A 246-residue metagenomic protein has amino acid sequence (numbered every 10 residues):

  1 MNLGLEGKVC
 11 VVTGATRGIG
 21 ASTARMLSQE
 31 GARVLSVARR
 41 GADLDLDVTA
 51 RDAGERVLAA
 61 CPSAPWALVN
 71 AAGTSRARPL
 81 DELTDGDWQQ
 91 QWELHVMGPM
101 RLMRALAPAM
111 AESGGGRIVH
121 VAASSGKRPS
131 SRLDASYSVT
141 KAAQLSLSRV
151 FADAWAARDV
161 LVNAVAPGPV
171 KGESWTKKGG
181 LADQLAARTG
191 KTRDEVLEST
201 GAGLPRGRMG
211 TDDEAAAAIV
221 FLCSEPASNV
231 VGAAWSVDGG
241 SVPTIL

Functional and structural regions predicted by a protein language model:
T16-R17: Conserved glycine-rich cofactor-binding loop
L44, S75-Q89, R132-S136, T176 (+1 more regions): Conserved mid-core segment of classical short-chain dehydrogenase/reductases
P79-L80, D87-W92, A182, T200-G201: Substrate-binding pocket helix/loop in short-chain dehydrogenase/reductase
P108, D153-A154, S228: Alpha-helical segment proximal to the catalytic Tyr-Lys
V119-A143, S148-A157, P169-V170: Catalytic loop of short-chain dehydrogenase/reductase
R128, R208, I219-V220, V231-L246: Short C-terminal tail/terminal secondary-structure segment of NAD(P)H-dependent dehydrogenase/reductase domains
A156, L161, V230-G232: Short, small/polar-rich loop/turn modules that mediate ligand/substrate recognition or access, typified
